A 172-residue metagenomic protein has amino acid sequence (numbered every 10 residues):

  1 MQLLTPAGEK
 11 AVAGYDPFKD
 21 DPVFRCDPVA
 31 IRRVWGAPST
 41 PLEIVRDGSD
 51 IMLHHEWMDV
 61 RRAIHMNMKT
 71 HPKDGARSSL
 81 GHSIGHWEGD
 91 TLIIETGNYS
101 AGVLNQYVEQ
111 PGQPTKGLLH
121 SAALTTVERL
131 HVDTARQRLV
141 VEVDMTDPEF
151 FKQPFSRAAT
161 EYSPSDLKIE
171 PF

Functional and structural regions predicted by a protein language model:
M1-F172: PEST-like low-complexity, intrinsically disordered acidic/proline/serine-rich tracts that flank trafficking/processing
